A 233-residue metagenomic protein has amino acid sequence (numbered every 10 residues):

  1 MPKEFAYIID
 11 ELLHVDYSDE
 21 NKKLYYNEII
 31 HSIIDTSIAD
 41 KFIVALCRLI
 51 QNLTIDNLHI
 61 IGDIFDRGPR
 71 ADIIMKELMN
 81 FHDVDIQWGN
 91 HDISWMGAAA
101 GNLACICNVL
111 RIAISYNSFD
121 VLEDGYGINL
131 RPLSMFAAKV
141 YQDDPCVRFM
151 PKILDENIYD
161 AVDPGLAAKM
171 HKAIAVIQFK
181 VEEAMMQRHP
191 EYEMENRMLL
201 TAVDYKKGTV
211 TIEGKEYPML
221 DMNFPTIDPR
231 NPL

Functional and structural regions predicted by a protein language model:
M1-L233: Feature recognizes metal-dependent phosphohydrolase scaffolds
